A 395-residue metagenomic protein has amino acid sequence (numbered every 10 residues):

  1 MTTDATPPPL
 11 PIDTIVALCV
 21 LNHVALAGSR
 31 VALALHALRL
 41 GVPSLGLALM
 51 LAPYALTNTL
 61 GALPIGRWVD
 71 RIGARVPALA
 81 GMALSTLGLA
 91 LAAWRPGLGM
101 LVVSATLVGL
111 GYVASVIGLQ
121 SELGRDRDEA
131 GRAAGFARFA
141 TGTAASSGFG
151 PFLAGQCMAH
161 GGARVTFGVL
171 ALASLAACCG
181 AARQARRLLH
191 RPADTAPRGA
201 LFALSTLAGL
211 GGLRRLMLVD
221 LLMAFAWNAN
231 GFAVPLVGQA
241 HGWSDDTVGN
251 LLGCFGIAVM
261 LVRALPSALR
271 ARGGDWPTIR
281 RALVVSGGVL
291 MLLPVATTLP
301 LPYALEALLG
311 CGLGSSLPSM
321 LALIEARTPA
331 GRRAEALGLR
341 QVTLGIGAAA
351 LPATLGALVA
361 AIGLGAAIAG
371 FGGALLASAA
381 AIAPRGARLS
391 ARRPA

Functional and structural regions predicted by a protein language model:
T2-P9, R186-M217: Juxtamembrane intracellular "pre-TM" segments in multi-pass secondary transporters
P7-A55, G212-V219, M223-H241, V248: Helix-loop boundary and gating motifs at the non-cytosolic
A37, W68-V69, Q156-A159, G238 (+2 more regions): Interfacial helix-cap and linker-helix signal at transmembrane-aqueous boundaries of multi-pass secondary transporters
A55-L63, S147-G148, G256-M260, A264 (+1 more regions): Residue-level signature of mid-helix packing/kink "hotspots" within the transmembrane helices of 12-pass Major
G61-G73, V262-D275, V359: Helix-to-loop junctions at the C-terminal end of transmembrane segments in multipass secondary transporters
V76-A90, P277-M291: Structural signature of the two symmetry-related core transmembrane helices
T106-T143: Cytoplasmic helix-loop-helix junction between adjacent transmembrane helices in 12-TM secondary transporters
R332-A360: A late C-terminal transmembrane helix in Major Facilitator Superfamily
